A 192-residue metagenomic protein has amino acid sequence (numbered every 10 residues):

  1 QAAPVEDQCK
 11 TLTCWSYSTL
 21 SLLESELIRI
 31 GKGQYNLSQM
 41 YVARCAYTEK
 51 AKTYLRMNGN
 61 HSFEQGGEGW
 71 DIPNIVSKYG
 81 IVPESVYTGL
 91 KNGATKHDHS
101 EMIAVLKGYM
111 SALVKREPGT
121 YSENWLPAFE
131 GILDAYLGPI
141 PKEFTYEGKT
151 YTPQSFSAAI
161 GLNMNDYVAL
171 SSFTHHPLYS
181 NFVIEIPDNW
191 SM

Functional and structural regions predicted by a protein language model:
Q1-M192: Catalytic-core signature of thiol
